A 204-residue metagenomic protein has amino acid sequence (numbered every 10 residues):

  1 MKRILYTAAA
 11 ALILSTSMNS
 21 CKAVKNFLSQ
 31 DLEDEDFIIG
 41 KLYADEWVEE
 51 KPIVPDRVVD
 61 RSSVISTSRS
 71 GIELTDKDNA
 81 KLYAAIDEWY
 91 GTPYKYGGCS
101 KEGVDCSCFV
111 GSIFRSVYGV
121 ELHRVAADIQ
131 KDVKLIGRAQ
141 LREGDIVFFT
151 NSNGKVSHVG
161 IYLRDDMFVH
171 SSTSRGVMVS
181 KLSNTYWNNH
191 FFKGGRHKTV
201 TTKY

Functional and structural regions predicted by a protein language model:
M1-A8: Bacterial N-terminal signal peptides that target proteins for export
L5, K22-E46, P52, L163-Y204: Aromatic- and glycine-rich peptidoglycan recognition patches
S17-S20: C-terminal motif of bacterial Sec signal peptides marking the signal peptidase cleavage site
G40-A85: Post-signal-peptide N-terminal segment of Sec-exported extracytoplasmic proteins
T92-E143: Catalytic cysteine-centered active-site loop
G144-I146, D166: Structural motif
K155-R164: Catalytic nucleophile-His microenvironment captured as a short glycine-rich beta-strand/loop that brackets
